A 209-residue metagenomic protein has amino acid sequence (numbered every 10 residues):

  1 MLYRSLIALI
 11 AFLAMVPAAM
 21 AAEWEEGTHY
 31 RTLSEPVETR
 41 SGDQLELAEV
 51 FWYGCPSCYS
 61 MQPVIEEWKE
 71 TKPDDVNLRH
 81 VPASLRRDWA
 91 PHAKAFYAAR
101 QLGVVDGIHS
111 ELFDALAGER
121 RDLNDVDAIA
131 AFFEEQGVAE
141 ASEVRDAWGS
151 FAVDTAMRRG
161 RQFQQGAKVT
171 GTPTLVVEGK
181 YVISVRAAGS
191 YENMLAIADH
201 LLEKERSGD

Functional and structural regions predicted by a protein language model:
L2-R87, R161, G166, L202-D209: Extracytoplasmic thiol/disulfide redox context detector
D43-Q44, G54-M61, L85-H92, Q101-V105 (+5 more regions): Solvent-exposed, acidic/flexible segments
L45-E46, P73-V76, G107-E111, V138-A141 (+1 more regions): A short alpha-helix capping/helix-coil boundary motif
W52, P82-A83, L116-A117, A147-W148 (+1 more regions): Short, contiguous strand/loop micro-motifs
G54, K69-K72, A99-G103, L112 (+5 more regions): Sec/Tat-exported extracytoplasmic proteins
Q62-K69, H92-F96, H109, V126 (+4 more regions): Extracytoplasmic/secreted envelope proteins and their assembly/folding machinery, especially bacterial periplasmic
P73-L102, G107-F133: Structural microenvironment flanking redox-active thiols in thiol-disulfide oxidoreductases
E135-D209: C-terminal cap of thioredoxin/glutaredoxin-like
